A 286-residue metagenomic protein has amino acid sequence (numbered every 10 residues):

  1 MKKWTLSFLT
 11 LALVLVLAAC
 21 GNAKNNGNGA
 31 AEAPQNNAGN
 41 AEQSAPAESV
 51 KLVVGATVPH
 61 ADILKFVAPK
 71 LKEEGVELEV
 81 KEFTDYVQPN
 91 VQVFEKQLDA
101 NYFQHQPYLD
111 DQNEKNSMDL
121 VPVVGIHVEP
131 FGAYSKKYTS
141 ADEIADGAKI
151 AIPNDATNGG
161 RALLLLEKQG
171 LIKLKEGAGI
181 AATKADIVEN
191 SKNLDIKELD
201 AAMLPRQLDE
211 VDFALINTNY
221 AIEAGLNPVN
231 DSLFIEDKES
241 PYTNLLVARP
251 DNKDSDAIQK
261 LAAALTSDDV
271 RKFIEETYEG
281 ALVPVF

Functional and structural regions predicted by a protein language model:
L15-A19: C-terminal motif of bacterial Sec signal peptides marking the signal peptidase cleavage site
C20-Q43: Bacterial lipoprotein signal-peptidase II cleavage site
P46-P59, V76-E82, K149-I150: Short, well-ordered beta-strand elements
V80-V91, G179-R206: Short helix-initiation/N-cap motifs at beta->coil->alpha
D111-V123, K137-T139, E210, L215 (+1 more regions): Ligand-binding "clamshell"
V123-I172, R271: A conserved helix-loop-strand patch within extracytoplasmic ligand-binding domains of the periplasmic binding
G125-Y134, I222-A257, A262-A263, V283-F286: Periplasmic-binding protein-like
N158-E167, L265-V285: Periplasmic-binding protein-like
